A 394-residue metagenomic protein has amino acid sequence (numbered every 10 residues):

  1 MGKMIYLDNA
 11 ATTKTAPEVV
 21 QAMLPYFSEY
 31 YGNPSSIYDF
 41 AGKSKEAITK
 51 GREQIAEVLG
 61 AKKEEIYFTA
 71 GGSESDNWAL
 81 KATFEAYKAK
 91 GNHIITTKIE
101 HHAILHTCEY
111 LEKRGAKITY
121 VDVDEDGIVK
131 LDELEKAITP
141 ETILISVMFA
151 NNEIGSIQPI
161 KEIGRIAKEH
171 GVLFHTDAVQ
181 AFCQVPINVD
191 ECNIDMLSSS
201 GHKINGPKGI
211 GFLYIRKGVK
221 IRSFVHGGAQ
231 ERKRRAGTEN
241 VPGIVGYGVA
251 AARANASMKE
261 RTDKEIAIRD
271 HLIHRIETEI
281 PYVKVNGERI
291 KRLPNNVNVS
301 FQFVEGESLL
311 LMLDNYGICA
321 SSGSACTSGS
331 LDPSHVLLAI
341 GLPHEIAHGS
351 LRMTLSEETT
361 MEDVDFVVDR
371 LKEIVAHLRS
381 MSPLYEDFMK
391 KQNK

Functional and structural regions predicted by a protein language model:
M1-K394: Pyridoxal 5′-phosphate
